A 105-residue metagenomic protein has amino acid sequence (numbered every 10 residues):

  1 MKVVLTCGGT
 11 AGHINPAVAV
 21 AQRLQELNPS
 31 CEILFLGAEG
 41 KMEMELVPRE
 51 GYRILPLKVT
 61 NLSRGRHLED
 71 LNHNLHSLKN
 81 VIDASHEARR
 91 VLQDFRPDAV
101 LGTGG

Functional and structural regions predicted by a protein language model:
V3-G8, S30-S85: Conserved nucleotide-sugar phosphate-binding/catalytic loop shared by glycosyltransferases and other
G12, V47, G104: Residue-level signature of catalytic and energy-coupling elements of molecular machines, predominantly ATP/GTP-dependent
H13-Q25: Short amphipathic alpha-helix
P16, L36-E39, T103: Replace "coordinates the UDP/GDP/TDP-sugar" with "coordinates nucleotide-activated sugar donors
R23-S30, F95-P97: Short, surface-exposed connector motifs at secondary-structure boundaries
S85-Q93: ANL superfamily AMP-binding
L92, R96-L101, G105: Proline-aspartate-enriched helix->loop->beta-strand connector
